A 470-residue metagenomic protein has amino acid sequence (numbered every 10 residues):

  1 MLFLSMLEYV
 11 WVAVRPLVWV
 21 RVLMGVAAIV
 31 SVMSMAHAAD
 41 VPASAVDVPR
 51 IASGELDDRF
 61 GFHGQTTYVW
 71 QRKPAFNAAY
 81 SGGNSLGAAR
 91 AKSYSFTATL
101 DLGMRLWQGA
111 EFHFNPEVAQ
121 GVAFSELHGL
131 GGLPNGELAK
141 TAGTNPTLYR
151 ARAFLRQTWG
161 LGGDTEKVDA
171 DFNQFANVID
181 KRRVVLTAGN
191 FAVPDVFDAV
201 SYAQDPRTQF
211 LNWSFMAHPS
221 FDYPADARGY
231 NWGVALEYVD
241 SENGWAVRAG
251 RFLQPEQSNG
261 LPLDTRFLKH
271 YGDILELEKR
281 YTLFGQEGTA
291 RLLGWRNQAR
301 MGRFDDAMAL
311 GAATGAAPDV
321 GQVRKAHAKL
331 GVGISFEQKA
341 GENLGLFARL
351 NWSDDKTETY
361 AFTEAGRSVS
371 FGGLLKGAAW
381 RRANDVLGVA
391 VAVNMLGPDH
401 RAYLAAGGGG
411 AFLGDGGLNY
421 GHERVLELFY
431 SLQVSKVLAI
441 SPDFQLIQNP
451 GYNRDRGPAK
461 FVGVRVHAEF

Functional and structural regions predicted by a protein language model:
R50-F62, P74-A75, G103-F112, G160-R183 (+6 more regions): Short loop/turn motifs that connect adjacent beta-strands in outer-membrane beta-barrel proteins
F60, Y94-L100, Y149-A153, V184 (+8 more regions): Hydrophobic, lipid-facing positions within transmembrane beta-strands of outer-membrane proteins
F62, T66-W70, F114-V118, L186-N190 (+8 more regions): Transmembrane beta-barrel strands of outer-membrane/channel proteins
M104-L106, P116, Q157-W159, N190 (+8 more regions): Residue-level signature of outer-membrane beta-barrel architecture
G129-N145, Y149, D164-G272, E276 (+2 more regions): Surface-exposed coil loops of outer-membrane beta-barrel proteins
R152-D164, V389, P458-F470: Outer-membrane beta-barrel "beta-signal"
W213-L346, L350-T357, E364, L375: Signature for the C-terminal beta-barrel architecture of outer-membrane proteins
E278, L293-A326, F347-R349, D354 (+1 more regions): Outer membrane beta-barrel transmembrane domains
